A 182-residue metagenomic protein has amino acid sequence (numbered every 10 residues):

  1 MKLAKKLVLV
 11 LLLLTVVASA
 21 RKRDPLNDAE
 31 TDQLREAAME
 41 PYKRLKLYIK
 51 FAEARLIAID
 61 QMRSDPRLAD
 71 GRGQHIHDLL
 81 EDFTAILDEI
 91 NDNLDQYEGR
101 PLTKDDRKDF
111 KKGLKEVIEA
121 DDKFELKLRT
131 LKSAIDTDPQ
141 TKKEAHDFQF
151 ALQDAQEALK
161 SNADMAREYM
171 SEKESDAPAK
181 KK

Functional and structural regions predicted by a protein language model:
M1-V8: Bacterial N-terminal signal peptides that target proteins for export
V8-V10, A58: Local alpha-helix boundary/kink/capping signal
L11-S19: Hydrophobic h-region of N-terminal signal peptides that target proteins for export in Gram-negative bacteria
A20-K182: Long, charged/polar, soluble alpha-helical segments
